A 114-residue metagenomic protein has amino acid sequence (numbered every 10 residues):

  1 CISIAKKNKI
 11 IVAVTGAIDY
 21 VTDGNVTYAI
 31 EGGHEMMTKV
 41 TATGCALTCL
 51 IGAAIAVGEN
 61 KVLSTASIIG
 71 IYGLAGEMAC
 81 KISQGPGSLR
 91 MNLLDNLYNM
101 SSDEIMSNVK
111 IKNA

Functional and structural regions predicted by a protein language model:
C1-M37: Conserved phosphate-donor
S3, K7, C49-A54, S67-G70 (+1 more regions): Alpha-helical scaffold segments in soluble metabolic enzymes
K7-K9, N25, T43-A46, E59-K61: Short coil/turn connectors at secondary-structure junctions
D19-G33, G58, K81-Q84, Y98-N99 (+1 more regions): N-terminal loops that bind phosphate or other acidic moieties and the adjacent beta-alpha structural core
H34-I51, K61, P86: Short glycine/threonine-rich catalytic loop with a Thr-x-Gly-x-Asp
I51-L89: Conserved post-catalytic alpha-helical subdomain immediately downstream of the catalytic base and nucleotide-binding
L74-A114: Charged C-terminal helix
